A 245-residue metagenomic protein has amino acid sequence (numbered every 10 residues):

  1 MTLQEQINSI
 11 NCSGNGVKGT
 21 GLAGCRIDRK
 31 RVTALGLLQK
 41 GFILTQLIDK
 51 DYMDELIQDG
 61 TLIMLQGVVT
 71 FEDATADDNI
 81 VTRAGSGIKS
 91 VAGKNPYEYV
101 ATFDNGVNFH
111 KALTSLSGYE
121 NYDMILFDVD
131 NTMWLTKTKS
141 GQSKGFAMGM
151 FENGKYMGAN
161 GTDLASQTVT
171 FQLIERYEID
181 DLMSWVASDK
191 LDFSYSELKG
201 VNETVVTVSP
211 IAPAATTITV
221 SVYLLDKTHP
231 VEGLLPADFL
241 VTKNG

Functional and structural regions predicted by a protein language model:
M1-I63: Polar/acidic, low-complexity leader/linker segments enriched in S/T/G and N/D
N11-G14, I43-A165, I174-E197: Extracellular/virion structural assembly segments
P96-E98, S166-T168, A215-T219: A generic structural signal for beta-strand entry/edge sites
V100-D104, T170-I174, S221-Y223, L240: Residue-level recognition of well-ordered beta-strand positions that form the cores of beta-sheet-rich folds across
N121, A215-T219, G233-L240: Exposed beta-strand and adjacent loop surfaces of beta-rich binding modules that mediate intermolecular recognition
K190-A214: Short S/T/G/P-enriched beta-strand
A212-H229: Beta-strand-rich structural segments
L224-G245: Short flexible loop/turn segments that cap and initiate beta-strands
